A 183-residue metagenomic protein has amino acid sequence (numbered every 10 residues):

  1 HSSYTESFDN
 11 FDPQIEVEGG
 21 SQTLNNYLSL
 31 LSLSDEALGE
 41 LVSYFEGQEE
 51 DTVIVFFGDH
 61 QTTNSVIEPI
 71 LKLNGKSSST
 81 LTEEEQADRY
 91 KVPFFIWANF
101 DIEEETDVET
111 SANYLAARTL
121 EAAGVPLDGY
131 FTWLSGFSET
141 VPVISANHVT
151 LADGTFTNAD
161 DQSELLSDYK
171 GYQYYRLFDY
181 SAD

Functional and structural regions predicted by a protein language model:
H1-D183: Solvent-exposed soluble domains appended to multi-pass membrane proteins
